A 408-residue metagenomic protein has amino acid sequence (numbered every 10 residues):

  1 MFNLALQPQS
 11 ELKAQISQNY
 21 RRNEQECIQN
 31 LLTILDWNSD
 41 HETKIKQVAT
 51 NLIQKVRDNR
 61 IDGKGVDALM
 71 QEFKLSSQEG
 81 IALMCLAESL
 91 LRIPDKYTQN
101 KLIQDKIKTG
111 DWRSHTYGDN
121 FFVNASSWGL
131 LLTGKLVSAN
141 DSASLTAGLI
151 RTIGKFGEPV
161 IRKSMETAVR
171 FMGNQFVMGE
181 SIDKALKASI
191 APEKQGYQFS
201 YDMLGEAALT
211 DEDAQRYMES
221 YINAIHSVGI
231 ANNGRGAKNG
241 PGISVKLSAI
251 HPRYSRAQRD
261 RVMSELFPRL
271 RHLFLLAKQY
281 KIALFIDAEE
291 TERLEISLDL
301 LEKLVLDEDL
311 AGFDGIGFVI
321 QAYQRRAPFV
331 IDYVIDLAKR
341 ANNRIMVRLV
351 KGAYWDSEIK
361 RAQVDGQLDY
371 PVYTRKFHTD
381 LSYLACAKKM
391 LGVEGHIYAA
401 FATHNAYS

Functional and structural regions predicted by a protein language model:
M1-S408: Positively charged, amphipathic and often flexible ligand-engagement surfaces
